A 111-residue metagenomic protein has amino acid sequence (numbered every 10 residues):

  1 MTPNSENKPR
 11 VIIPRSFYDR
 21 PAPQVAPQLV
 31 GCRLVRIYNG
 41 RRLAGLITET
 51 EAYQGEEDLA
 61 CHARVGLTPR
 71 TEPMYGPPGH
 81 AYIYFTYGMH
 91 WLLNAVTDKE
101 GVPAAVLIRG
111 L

Functional and structural regions predicted by a protein language model:
T2-L111: A cross-family signal for N-terminal binding/gating loops and helix N-caps that shape access to the active site
